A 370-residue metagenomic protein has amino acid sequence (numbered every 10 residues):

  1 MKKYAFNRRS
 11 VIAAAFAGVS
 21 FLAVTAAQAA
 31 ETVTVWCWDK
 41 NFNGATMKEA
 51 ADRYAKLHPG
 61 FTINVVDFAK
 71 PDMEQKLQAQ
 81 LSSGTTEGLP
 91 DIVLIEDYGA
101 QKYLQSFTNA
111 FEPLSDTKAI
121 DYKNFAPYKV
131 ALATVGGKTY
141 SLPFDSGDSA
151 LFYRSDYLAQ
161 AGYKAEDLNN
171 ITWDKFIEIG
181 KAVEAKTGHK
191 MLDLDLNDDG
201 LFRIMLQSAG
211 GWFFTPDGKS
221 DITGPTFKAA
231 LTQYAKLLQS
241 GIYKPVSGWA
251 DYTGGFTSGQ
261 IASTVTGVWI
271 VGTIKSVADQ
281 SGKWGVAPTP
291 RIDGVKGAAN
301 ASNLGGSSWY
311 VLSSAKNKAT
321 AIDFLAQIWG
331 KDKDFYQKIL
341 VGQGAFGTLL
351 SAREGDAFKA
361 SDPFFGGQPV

Functional and structural regions predicted by a protein language model:
F6-I12, L158: N-terminal export leaders
V24-A29: Sec/Tat signal peptide C-region and signal peptidase I cleavage site
A30-K40, F61-V66, D91-I92, Y140 (+1 more regions): Short, well-ordered beta-strand elements
E49, R53-P127, Q160-G162, Q260-S263 (+1 more regions): Extracytoplasmic "Venus flytrap"/periplasmic binding protein-like
E96-A150, K175-I179, I204, G285-P288 (+1 more regions): Hinge/lid segment of periplasmic solute-binding proteins
Y103, I270-S281, I292-V370: C-terminal lobe and pocket-closing loops of periplasmic/extracytoplasmic Venus-flytrap solute-binding proteins
G136-F144, S149, D174-S220: Extracytoplasmic/periplasmic solute-binding protein
I177-A182, G218-V246: Glycine-centered hinge/linker elements that transmit conformational signals in sensory and ligand-binding systems
